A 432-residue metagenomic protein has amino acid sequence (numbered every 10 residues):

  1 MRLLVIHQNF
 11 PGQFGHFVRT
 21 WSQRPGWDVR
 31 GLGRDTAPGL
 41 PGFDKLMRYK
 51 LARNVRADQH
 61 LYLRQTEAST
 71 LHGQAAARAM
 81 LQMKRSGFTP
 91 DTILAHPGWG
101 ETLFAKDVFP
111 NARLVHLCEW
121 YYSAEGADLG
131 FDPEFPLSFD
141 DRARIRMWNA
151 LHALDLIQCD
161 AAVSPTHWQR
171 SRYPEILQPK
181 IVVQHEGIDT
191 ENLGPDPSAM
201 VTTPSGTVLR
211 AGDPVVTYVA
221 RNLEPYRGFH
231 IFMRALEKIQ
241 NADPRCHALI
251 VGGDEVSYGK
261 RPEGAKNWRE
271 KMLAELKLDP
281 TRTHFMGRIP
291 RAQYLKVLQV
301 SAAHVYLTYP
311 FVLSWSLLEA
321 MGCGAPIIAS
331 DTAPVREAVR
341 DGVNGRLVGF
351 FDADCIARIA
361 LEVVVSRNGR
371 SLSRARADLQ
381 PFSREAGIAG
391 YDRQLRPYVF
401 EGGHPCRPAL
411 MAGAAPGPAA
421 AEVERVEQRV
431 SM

Functional and structural regions predicted by a protein language model:
M1-D44, V163, G403-P408, G417-M432: N-terminal subdomain of nucleotide-sugar transferases
R53-L63, A112-A150, E191-M200, D254-A265: Acceptor-binding helix/loop patch of EC 2.4 sugar-transfer enzymes, predominantly nucleotide-sugar-dependent
S123, D141-G212: Donor nucleotide-sugar binding/catalytic pocket of nucleotide-sugar-dependent glycosyltransferases
P204-R227, M233-K238, L249: Conserved donor-binding/catalytic core segment of Leloir-type glycosyltransferases
V256, R261-R288, A292: Nucleotide-activated donor-binding/catalytic signature segment of Leloir-type glycosyltransferases, i.e., the conserved
Y309: Aromatic "clamp/platform" in nucleotide-sugar-dependent glycosyltransferases that forms part of the donor/acceptor
P326-A329: Short hydrophobic beta-strand element within catalytic cores of glycosyltransferases and related nucleotide-activated
D341-G342, R346-A353, E362-R367: Conserved acidic donor-binding segment of nucleotide-sugar-dependent glycosyltransferases
